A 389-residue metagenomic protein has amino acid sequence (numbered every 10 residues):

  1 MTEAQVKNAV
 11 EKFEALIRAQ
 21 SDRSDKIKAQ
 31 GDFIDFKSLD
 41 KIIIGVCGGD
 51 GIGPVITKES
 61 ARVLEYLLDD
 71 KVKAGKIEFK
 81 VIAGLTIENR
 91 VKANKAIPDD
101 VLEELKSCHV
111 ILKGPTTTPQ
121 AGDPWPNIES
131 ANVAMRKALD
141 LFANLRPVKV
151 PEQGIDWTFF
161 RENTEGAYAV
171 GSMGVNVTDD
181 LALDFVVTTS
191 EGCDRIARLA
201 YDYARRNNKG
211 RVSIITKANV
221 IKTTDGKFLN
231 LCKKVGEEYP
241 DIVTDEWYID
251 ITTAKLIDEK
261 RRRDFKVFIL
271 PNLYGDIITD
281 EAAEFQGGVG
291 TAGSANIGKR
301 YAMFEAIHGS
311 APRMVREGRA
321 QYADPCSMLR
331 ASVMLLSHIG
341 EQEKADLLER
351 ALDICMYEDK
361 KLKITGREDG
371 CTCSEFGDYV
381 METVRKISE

Functional and structural regions predicted by a protein language model:
V6-F79: N-terminal phosphate-binding or glycine-rich loops at protein starts, especially the Walker A/P-loop of NTPases
A15-L16, E88, I257-D359: Glycine-rich phosphate/nucleotide-binding loop
L16, Q20-R23, K28-Q30, V170-M173 (+5 more regions): Glycine-rich phosphate/pyrophosphate-binding loop and the adjoining helix
G45-A61, L67, V177-I251, D264: Glycine-rich phosphate/diphosphate-binding loop of Rossmann-like nucleotide-binding domains
D50-G53, H109, F160, A200 (+4 more regions): Buried hydrophobic positions in well-ordered alpha/beta secondary-structure cores of metabolic enzymes
E65, D69, S107-V110, K137-N144 (+9 more regions): Generic secondary-structure signature for well-ordered alpha-helical cores
K73-P98, A254-L256: N-terminal beta-loop-helix "entrance" segment that forms/cooperates in small-molecule cofactor or anionic ligand
E88-L183, L273-G275: N-terminal glycine-rich phosphate/adenylate-binding segment common to multiple enzyme folds
